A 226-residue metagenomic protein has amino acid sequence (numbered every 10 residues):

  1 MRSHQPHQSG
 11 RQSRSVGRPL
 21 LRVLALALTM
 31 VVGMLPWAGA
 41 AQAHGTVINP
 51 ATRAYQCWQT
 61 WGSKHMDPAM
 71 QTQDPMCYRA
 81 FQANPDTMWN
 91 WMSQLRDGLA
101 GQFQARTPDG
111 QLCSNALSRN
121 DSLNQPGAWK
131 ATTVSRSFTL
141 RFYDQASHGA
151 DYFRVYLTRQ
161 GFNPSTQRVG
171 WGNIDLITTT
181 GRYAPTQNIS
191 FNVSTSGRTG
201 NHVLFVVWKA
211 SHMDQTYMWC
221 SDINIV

Functional and structural regions predicted by a protein language model:
R2-A43: Secretory targeting and sorting signals
W37, G149-D151, R198-H202, Y217: Short loop/turn segments at connectors of secondary-structure elements within structured domains
H44-H148, Y152-R168: N-terminal "mature-chain" segments and other terminal, solvent-exposed stretches
S135-T139, N188-S190, M218: Intrinsic-disorder/low-complexity, polar/charged segments enriched in Ser/Thr/Lys/Arg/Asp/Glu/Gln
T158, R198-M213: Internal, hydrophobic beta-strand segments that form the core of beta-sheet-rich folds
G161-F162, T195-G200, V226: A short, structured loop/turn motif at beta-sheet edges
Q167-S194: Extracellular carbohydrate recognition and processing domains and analogous Trp-centered ligand-binding platforms
M218-V226: Extracytoplasmic/periplasmic copper-protein system
